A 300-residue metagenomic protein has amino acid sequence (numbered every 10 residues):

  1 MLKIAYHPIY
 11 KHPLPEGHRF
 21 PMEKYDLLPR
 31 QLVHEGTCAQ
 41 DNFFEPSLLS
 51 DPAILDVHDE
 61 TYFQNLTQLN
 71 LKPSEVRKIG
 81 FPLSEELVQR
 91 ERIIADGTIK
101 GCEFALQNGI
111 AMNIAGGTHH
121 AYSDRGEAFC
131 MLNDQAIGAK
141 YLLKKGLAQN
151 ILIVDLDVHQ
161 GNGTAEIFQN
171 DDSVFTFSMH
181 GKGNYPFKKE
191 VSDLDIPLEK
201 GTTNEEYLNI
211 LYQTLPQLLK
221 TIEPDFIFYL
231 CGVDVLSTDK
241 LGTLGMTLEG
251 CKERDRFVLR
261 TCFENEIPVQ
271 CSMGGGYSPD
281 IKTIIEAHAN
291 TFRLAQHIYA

Functional and structural regions predicted by a protein language model:
M1-A136: Metal-dependent C-N hydrolase catalytic cores
P73-A300: A general "terminal functional-core" signal
